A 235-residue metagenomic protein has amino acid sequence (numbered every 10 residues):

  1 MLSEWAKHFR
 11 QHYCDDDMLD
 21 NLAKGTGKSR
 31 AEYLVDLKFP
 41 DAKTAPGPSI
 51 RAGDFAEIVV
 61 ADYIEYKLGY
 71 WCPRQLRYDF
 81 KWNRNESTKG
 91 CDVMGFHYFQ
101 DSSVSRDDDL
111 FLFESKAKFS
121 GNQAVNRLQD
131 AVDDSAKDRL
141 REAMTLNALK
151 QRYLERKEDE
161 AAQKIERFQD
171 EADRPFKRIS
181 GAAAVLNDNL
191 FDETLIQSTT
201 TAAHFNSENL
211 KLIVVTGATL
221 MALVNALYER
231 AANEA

Functional and structural regions predicted by a protein language model:
M1-I58: Interdomain/boundary linker segments immediately adjacent to catalytic/signaling cores
I58-K67: Amphipathic alpha-helical segments that form well-ordered structural scaffolds and often line/cohere around active
I64, V93-G95, F111-A117: Conserved catalytic cores of phosphodiester-cleaving nucleases, focusing on short active-site segments
K67-E86: A short acidic/basic microdomain associated with nuclease active sites
N83-G95: Charged, often glycine-rich, active-site loop that binds/positions anionic groups
F96-L112: Active-site beta-strand-loop-beta-strand hairpin of nuclease catalytic cores that positions key catalytic residues
S120-L190: Acidic, metal/cofactor-coordinating or nucleic-acid-engaging core segments within structured domains
F205-A235: Charge-rich, low-complexity intrinsically disordered segments
